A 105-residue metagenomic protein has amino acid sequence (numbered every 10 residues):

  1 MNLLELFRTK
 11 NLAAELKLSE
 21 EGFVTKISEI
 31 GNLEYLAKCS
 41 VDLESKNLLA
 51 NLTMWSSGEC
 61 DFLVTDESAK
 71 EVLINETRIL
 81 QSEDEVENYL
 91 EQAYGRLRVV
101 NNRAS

Functional and structural regions predicted by a protein language model:
M1-S45, S68-I79, V86: Negatively charged, low-complexity tracts enriched in Asp/Glu with abundant Ser/Thr
K46-N47, N102: Residue-level recognition of short, structured coil/turn motifs that connect secondary structure elements
L49-N51: N-terminal low-complexity, intrinsically disordered segments
T53-S57: Short beta-strand micro-motifs enriched in acidic
D61-E67: Short, surface-exposed beta-strand/strand-loop-strand elements in extracellular ectodomains
N75-S105: Amphipathic alpha-helical binding modules
